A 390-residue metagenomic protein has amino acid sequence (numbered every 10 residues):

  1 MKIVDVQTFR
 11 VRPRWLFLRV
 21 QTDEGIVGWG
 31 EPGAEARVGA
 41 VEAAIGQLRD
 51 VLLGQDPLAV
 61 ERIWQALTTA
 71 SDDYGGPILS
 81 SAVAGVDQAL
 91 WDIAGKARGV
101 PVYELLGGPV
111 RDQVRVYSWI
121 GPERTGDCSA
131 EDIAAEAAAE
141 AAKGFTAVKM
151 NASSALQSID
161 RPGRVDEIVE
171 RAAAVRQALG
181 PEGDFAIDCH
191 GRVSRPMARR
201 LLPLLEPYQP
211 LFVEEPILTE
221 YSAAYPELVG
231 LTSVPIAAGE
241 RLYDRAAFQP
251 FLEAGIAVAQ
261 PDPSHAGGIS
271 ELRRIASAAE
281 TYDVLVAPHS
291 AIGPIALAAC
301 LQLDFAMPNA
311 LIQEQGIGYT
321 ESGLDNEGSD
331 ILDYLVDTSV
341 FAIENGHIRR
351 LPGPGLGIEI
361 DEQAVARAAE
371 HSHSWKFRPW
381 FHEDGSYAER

Functional and structural regions predicted by a protein language model:
M1-W29, G33, S322, S329 (+2 more regions): Structured beta-strand/loop patches that form or line metal/cofactor-binding pockets in enzymes
I3, G25, L48, V86 (+8 more regions): Conserved, mostly hydrophobic/aromatic
V11, W15, E31-V38, D72 (+1 more regions): Glycine-rich phosphate/pyrophosphate-binding beta-alpha loops
Q21-R98, T320-L324, E389-R390: Metal- or metallocofactor-binding catalytic centers and their adjacent structured scaffolds across diverse enzyme
A43, L48, R62, Q209 (+2 more regions): Shared catalytic-loop signature of beta/alpha-barrel
D87-R124: Glycine-rich, aromatic-flanked loop segments that form ligand/cofactor-binding clefts across common enzyme folds
Q113-P226, L231: Metal-dependent enolase-superfamily TIM-barrel catalytic cores that perform enediolate-based chemistry
P354-R390: Extended hydrophobic packing segments that form well-structured cores
